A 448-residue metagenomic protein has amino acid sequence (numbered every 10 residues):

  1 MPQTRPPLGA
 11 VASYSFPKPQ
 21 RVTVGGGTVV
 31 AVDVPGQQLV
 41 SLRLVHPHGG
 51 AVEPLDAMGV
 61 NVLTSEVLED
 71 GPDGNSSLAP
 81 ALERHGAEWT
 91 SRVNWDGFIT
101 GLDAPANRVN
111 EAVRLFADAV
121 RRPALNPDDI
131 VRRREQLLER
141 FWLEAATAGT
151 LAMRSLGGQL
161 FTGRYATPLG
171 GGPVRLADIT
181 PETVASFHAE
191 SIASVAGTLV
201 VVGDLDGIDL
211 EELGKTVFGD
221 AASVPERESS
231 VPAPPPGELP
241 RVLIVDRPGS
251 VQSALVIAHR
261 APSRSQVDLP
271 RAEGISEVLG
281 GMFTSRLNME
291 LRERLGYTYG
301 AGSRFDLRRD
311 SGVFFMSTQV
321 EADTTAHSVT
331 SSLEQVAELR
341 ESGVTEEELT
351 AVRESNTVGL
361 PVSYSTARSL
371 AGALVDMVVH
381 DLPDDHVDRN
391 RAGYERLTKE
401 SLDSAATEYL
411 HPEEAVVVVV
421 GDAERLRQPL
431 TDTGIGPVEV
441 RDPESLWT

Functional and structural regions predicted by a protein language model:
M1-Y14, L169, A193, T198-S263 (+2 more regions): An aromatic/glycine/proline-enriched structural segment found at the starts of mature extracellular/organellar domains
P2-V22, G158-G197, S229-P234, L360 (+1 more regions): Histidine-acidic residue clusters that define the catalytic metal-binding segment of zinc metallopeptidase domains
F16-P19, V24-G27, Q37-S41, L55 (+11 more regions): Extracytoplasmic
G26, L44, V62-T64, L82 (+14 more regions): Buried hydrophobic packing residues in well-ordered domains
V29-H48, A57-V60, T64, L143 (+2 more regions): His/Glu-based metal-binding/catalytic segments typifying zinc-dependent metallopeptidases
S41-A106, P127, L169, G281-Y297 (+1 more regions): M16/MPP (pitrilysin/insulinase) zinc-metallopeptidase core fold and M16-derived inactive scaffolds
G71-G74, L102-Q136, M282, G302 (+3 more regions): M16/insulysin-pitrilysin zinc metalloprotease superfamily fold
A79-F187, P235, E334, E348-G372: Acidic/histidine-enriched segments that form metal/cofactor-coordinating and catalytic pocket/exosite environments
